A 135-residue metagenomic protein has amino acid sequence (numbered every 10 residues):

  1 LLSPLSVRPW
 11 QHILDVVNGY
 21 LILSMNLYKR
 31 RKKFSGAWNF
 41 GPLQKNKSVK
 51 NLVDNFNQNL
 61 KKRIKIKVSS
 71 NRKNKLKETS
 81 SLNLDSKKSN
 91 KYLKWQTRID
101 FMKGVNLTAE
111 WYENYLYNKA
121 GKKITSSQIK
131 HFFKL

Functional and structural regions predicted by a protein language model:
L1-L135: C-terminal substrate-binding subdomain of Rossmann-fold SDR/epimerase-dehydratase oxidoreductases
